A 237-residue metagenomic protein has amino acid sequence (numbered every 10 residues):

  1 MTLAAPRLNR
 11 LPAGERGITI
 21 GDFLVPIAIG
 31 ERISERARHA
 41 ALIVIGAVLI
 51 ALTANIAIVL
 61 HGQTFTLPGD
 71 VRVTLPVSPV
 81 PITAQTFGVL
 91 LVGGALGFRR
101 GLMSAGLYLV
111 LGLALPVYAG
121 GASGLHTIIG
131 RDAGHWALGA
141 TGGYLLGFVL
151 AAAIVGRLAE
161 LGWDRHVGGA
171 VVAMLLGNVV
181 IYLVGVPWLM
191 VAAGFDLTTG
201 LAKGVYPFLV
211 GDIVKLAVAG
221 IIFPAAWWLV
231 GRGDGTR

Functional and structural regions predicted by a protein language model:
T2-A105: Hydrophobic transmembrane alpha-helices
G14-D22, A114-H126, A193-T199: Peri-membrane helix termini and adjoining interfacial loops of integral membrane proteins
E15-R32, I50-L52, G124-I181, P224: Short helix-perturbing small/polar motifs within transmembrane alpha-helices
L42-T53, V89, G93, S104-G112 (+11 more regions): Alpha-helical transmembrane segments in multi-pass membrane proteins
N55-P81, L107-A151: Interfacial aromatic-anchored transmembrane helix boundaries in multi-pass membrane proteins
L60-S78, G121-A122, R157-R237: Membrane-embedded alpha-helical hairpins and interfacial helices in multi-pass inner-membrane proteins
